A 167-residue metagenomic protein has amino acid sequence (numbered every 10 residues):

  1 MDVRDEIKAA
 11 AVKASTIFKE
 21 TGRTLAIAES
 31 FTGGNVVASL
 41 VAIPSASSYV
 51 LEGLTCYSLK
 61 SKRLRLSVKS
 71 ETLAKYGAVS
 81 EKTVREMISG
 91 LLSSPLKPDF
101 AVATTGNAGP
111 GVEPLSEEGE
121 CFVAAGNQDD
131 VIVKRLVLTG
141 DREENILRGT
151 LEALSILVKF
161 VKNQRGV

Functional and structural regions predicted by a protein language model:
M1-V167: Short alpha-helical segments enriched in small residues
